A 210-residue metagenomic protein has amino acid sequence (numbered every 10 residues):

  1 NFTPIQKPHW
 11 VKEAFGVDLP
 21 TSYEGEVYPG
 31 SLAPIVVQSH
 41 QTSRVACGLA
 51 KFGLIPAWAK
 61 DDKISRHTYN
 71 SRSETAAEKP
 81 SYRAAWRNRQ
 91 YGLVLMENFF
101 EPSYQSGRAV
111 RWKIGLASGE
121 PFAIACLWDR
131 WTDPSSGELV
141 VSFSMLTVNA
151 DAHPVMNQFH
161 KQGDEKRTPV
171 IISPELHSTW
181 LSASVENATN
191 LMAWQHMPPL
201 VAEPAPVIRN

Functional and structural regions predicted by a protein language model:
N1-N210: Short linear sequence motif anchored by a di-proline
